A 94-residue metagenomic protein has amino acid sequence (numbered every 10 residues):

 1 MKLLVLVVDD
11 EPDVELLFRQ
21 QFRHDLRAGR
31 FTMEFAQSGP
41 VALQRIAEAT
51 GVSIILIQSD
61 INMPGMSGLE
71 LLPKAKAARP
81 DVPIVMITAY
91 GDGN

Functional and structural regions predicted by a protein language model:
K2, R30, V52-I55, A78-P83: His-Asp phosphorelay/catalytic-motif detector in bacterial-type signaling
P12-E34: Two-component/phosphorelay signaling modules centered on CheY-like receiver
R19, F35-L56: Acidic, metal-coordinating helix/loop segments flanking the phosphotransfer/catalytic sites of two-component signaling
Q37, G65-M66, R79: Hydrophobic residue at a beta-alpha junction that N-caps the helix immediately following a catalytic beta-strand/loop
Q44-A47, L69-D81: Short amphipathic alpha-helix used as the core "switch/output" element in two-component signaling
I61-M63: Receiver (REC) domain active-site loop signature in two-component systems and cognate sites in sensor histidine kinases
Y90-N94: Negatively charged, flexible loop motifs adjacent to catalytic sites in prokaryotic signal transduction proteins
